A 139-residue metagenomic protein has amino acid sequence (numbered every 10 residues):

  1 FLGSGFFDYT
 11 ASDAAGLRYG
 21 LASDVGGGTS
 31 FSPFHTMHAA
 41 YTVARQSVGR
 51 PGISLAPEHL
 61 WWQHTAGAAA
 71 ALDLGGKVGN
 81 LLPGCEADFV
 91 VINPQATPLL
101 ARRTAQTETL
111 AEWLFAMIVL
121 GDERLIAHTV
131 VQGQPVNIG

Functional and structural regions predicted by a protein language model:
L2-G3: Helical hairpin unit composed of two closely spaced alpha helices linked by a short loop
F6: Short glycine/threonine-rich catalytic loop with a Thr-x-Gly-x-Asp
Y9-A101: His/Asp/Glu-enriched, well-ordered alpha-helical/loop segment that forms or immediately abuts the divalent-metal
E86-I138: C-terminal cap of metal-dependent C-N hydrolases
